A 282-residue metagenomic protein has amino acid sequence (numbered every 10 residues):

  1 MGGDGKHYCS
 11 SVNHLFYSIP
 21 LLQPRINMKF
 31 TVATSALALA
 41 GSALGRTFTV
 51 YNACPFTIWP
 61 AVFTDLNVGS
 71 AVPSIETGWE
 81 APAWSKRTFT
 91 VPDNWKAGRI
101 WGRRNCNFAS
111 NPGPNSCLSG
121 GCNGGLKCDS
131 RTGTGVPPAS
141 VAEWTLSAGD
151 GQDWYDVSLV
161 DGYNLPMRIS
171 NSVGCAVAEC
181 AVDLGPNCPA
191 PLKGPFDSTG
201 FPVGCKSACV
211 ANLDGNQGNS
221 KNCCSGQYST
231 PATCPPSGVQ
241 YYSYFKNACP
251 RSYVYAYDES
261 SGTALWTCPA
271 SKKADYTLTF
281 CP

Functional and structural regions predicted by a protein language model:
H7: Cationic, low-complexity basic patches in intrinsically disordered or flexible, solvent-exposed regions
S11-T47: Fungal secretory targeting signals
L44-P282: Extracellular low-complexity, O-glycosylation-prone Ser/Thr/Pro/Gly-rich "stalks" and linkers flanking catalytic
